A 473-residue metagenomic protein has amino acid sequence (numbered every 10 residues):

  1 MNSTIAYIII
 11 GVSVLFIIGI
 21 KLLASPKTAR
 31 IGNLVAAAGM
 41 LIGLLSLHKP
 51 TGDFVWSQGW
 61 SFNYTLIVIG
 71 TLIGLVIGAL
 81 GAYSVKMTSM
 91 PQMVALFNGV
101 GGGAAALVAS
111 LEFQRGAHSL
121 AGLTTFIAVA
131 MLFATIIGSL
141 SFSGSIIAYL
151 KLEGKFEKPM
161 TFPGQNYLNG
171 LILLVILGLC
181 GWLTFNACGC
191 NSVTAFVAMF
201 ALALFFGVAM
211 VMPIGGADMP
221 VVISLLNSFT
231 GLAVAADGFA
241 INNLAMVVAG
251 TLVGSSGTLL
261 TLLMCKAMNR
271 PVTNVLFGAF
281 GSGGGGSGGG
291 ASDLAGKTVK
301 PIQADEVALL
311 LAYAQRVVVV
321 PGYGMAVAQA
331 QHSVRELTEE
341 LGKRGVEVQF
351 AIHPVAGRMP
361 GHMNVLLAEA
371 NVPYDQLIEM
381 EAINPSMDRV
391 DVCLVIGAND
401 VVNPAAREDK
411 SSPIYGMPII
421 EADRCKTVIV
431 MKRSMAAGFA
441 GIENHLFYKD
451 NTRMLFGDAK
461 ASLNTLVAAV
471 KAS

Functional and structural regions predicted by a protein language model:
M1-S13, P50, Q58-V76, I127-F142 (+1 more regions): Structural signature of hydrophobic alpha-helical transmembrane segments
S13-L15, V35-G43, L47, L66 (+12 more regions): Alpha-helical transmembrane segments in multi-pass membrane proteins
L15-T28, L75-V94, S145-P159, F206-M219 (+1 more regions): C-terminal ends of transmembrane helices
R30-G39, V68, S89-G101, P159-L171 (+1 more regions): Cytoplasmic-side transmembrane-helix entry/capping segments in multi-pass membrane proteins
L47-V68, L80-P91, A106-G122, I147 (+1 more regions): Transmembrane alpha-helix boundary signature
V55, L111-G122, T184-T194, G216 (+2 more regions): Transmembrane helix-loop junctions at the membrane interface of multipass transporters and ion channels
L252-A314: Membrane-interfacial segments at transmembrane helix termini in multi-pass membrane proteins
D293-S473: Structured cytosolic domains appended to multi-pass membrane proteins
